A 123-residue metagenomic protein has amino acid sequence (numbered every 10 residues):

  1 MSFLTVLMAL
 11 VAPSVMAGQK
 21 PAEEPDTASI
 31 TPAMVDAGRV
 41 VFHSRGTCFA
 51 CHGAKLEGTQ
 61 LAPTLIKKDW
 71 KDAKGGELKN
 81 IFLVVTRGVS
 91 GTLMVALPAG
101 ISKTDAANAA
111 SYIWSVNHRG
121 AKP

Functional and structural regions predicted by a protein language model:
M1-A28: N-terminal export/targeting leaders of redox proteins
G18-H43, P123: Electrostatic cytochrome c docking/interface patches
P32, R39, A54-T86: Gly/Gly-Pro-rich "capping" loops immediately C-terminal to redox-active cysteine motifs in periplasmic/lumenal
G38, R45-A54, A109-I113: The canonical Cys-X-X-Cys-His
S44-R45, G88: Structured helix-beta-strand junction loops
T59-K68, T86-N117, A121-P123: Axial heme c-ligation environment in periplasmic c-type cytochrome domains
